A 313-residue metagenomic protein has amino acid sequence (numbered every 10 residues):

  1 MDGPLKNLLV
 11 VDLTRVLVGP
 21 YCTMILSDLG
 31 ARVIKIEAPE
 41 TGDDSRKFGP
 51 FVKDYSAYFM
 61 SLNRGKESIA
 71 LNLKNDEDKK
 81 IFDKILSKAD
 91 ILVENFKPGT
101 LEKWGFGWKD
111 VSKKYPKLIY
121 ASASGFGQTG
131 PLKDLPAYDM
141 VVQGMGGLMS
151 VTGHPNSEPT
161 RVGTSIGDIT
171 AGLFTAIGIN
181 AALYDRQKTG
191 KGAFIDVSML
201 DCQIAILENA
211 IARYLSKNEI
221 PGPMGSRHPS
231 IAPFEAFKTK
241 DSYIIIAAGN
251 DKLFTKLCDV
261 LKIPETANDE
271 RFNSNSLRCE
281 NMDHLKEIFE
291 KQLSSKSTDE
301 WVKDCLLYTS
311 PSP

Functional and structural regions predicted by a protein language model:
M1-K188: N-terminal helix-loop segment corresponding to the beta1-alpha1 unit of nucleotide/adenylate-binding folds
E40, F126-G127, M199-I204, D241 (+1 more regions): Glycine-rich beta-alpha junction loops
G42-D44, L215-P221: Short Pro/Gly-enriched beta-strand edge/turn motifs at strand-loop
F59, M224-P229, F234-E235: Short Gly/Pro-enriched turn/cap motifs at secondary-structure boundaries
D76-K79, T160, L173, A205 (+5 more regions): Electropositive phosphate-/nucleotide-binding environments in soluble metabolic enzymes
Q128, N156-I166, Q187-Q203, G222-P229 (+1 more regions): Conserved Rossmann-fold dehydrogenase catalytic segment
G172-A193, A205-S216, C258-E265: Oxidoreductase and adenylate-handling cofactor-binding alpha/beta cores
A232-S310: Aromatic-enriched alpha-helical interface/lid elements that frame and gate functional surfaces
